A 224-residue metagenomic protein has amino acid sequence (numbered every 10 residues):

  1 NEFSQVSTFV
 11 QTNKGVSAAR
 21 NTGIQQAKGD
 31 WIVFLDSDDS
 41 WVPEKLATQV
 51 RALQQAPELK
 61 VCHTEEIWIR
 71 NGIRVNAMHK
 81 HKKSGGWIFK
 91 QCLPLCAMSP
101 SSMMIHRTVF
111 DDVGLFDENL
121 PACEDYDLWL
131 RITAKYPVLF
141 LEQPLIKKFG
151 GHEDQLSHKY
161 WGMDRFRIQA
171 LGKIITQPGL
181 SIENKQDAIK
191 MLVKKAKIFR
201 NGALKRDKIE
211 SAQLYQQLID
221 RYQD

Functional and structural regions predicted by a protein language model:
N1-V10: Acidic donor-binding segment of Leloir-type glycosyltransferases
V10-A27, T48: Glycine-rich, basic loop-to-helix element that forms the pyrophosphate-binding segment of sugar-nucleotide handling
Q25, K82-A170: Conserved nucleotide-sugar donor-binding catalytic segment
I32: Short aromatic/hydrophobic "clamp" motif used to bind/position activated sugar donors
D36-S40, E65: The conserved acidic donor/metal-binding loop of glycosyltransferases
E44-N76: Conserved donor NDP-sugar-binding/catalytic core segment of glycosyltransferases
P144-G151, S157-I182, R206-Q223: Catalytic core of nucleotide-sugar-dependent glycosyltransferases
I198-G202: Residue-level signature for tetratricopeptide repeat
